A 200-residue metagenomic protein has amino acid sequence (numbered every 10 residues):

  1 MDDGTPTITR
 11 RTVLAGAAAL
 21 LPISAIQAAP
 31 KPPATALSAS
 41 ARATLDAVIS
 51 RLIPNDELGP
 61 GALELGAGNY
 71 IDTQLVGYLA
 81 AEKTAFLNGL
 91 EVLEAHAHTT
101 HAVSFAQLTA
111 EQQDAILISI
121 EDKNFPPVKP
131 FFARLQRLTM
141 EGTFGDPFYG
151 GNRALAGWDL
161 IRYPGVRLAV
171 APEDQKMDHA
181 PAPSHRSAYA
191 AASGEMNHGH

Functional and structural regions predicted by a protein language model:
M1-L21: N-terminal secretory signal peptides and thylakoid transit peptides that target proteins across membranes
D3, S40, A47, G59 (+1 more regions): Mature-region segments of soluble proteins
L20-L21, N55, G142: Generic hydrophobic alpha-helical segments
P30-L65: Immediate post-signal-peptide N-terminus of mature secreted/exported proteins
